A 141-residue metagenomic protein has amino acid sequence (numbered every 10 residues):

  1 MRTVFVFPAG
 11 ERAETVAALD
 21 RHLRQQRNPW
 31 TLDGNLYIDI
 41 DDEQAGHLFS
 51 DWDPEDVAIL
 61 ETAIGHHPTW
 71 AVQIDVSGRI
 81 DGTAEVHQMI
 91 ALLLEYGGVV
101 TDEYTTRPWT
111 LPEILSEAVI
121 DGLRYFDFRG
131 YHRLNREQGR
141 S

Functional and structural regions predicted by a protein language model:
M1, R21, Q25-Q26, Q88-S141: Acidic, proline/glycine-rich low-complexity IDRs
M1-N35, Q138-S141: Short, extreme N-terminal segment that most often corresponds to the first beta-strand
M1-R2, G65-A71: A general secondary-structure signal for short beta-strands and their flanking turns/coil in non-transmembrane regions
F7-A9, D39-D41, D75-S77: A structural detector for beta-sheet-dominated domains
V16, G82-A84, V99-E103: Short, solvent-exposed secondary-structure capping/transition elements
P29-I40, T101-R107: A generic structural motif
G34-P68: Short, solvent-exposed beta-alpha or beta-beta edge segments that form flexible loop/patches at the rim of ligand
T69-V86: Mid-chain, well-packed structural core segment of small domains
